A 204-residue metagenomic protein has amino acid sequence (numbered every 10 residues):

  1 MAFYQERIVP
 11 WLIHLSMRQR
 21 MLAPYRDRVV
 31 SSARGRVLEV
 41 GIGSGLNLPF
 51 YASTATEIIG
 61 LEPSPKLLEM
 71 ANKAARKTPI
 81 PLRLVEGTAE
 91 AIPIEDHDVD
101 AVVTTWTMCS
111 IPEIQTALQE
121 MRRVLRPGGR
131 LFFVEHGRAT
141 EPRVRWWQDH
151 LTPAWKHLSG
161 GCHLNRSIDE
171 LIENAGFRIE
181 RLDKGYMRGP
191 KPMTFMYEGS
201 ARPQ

Functional and structural regions predicted by a protein language model:
A2-R20: Class I SAM-dependent methyltransferase Rossmann-like catalytic core, especially the SAM/SAH-binding loop
I13-Q19, V134-P192: C-terminal alpha-helical "lid/dimerization" subdomain adjacent to the S-adenosyl-L-methionine
S16-R36, L46-N47: Conserved alpha-helix/loop element of class I SAM-dependent methyltransferases that forms part of the SAM/SAH-binding
L38-V40, S44-A91: Class I SAM-dependent methyltransferase SAM/SAH-binding core
E90-A101: A short acidic, Gly/Pro-enriched loop at the edge of an enzyme's catalytic core that lines a small-molecule cofactor
D100-E113: A short SAM/SAH-binding and catalytic strip from SAM-dependent methyltransferases
Q115-P127: A short glycine-rich, Lys/Arg-flanked "PGG" loop and its adjoining helix->strand segment in the class I
Y197-Q204: C-terminal lobe and adjacent flexible extensions of AdoMet/dcAdoMet transferase-like proteins
